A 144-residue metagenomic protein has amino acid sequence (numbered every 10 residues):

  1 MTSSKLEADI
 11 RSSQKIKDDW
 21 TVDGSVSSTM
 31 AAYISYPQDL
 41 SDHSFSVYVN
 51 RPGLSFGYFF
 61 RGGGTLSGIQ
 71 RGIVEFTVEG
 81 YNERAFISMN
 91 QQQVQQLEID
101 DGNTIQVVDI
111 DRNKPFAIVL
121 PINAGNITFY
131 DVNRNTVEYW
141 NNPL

Functional and structural regions predicted by a protein language model:
M1, M89, P143-L144: Short, solvent-exposed mixed-charge patches
M1-S55: N-terminal export/targeting and maturation segments
P37-D39, N50-R51, V78, D101 (+1 more regions): Acidic surface patches and DE-rich sequence motifs
Q38-S46, L54-G57, V94-L97, N126 (+1 more regions): Short, surface-exposed beta-strand/loop "edge" segments at domain boundaries and coil↔beta transitions
S55-L66, T136-L144: Structured interaction patches on ligand/partner-binding surfaces of diverse proteins
G57-F86: Extracellular ectodomain segments of secreted/surface proteins
A85-Q93: Structural motif
Q96-L144: Ser/Thr-rich low-complexity repeats and stalk/linker segments
